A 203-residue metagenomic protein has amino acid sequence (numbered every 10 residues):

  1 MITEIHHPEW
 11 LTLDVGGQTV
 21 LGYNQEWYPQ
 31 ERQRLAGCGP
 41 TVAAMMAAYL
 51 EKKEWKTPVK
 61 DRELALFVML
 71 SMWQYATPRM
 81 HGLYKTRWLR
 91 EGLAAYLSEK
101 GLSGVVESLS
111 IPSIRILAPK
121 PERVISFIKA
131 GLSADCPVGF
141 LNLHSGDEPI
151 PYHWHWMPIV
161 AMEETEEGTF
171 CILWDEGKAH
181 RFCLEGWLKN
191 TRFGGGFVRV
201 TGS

Functional and structural regions predicted by a protein language model:
M1-A95, E99: Active-site-adjacent structural segments surrounding the nucleophilic cysteine of cysteine proteases and isopeptidases
L35, P137, W156: Extracellular structured ligand-interaction cores
G37, L83, R87, A118-E122 (+2 more regions): Short, amphipathic alpha-helical segments
M45, I111-S113, E166, H180: Residue-level detector of flexible, active-site-proximal loop/helix-junction positions within diverse enzyme catalytic
V59, I114-P119, P149-Y152: Short, flexible/disordered intra-domain loops and linkers
S103-C136, F140: Internal catalytic-core helix/loop-beta-alpha segment that presents or stabilizes conserved functional determinants
V124-S126, G131-S133, L141-S203: Active-site signature of cysteine proteases
